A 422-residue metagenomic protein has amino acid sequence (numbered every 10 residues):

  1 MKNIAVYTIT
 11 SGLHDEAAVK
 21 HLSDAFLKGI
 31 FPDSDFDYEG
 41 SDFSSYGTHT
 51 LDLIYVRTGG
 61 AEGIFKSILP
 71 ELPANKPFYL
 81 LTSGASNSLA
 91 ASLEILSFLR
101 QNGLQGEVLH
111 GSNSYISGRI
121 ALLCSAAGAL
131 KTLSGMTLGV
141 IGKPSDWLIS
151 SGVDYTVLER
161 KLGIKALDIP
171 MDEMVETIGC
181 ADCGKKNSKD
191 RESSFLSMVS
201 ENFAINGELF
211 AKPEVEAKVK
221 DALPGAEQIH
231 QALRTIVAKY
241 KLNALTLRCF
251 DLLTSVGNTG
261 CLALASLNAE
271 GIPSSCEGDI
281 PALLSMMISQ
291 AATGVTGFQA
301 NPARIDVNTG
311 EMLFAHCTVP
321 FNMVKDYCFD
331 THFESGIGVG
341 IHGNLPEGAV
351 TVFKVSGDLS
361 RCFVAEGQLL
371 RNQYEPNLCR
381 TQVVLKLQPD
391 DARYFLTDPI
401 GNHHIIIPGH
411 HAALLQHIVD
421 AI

Functional and structural regions predicted by a protein language model:
M1-G40: N-terminal basic/disordered segments at the start of proteins
Y7-A17, Y55-G59, S83-G84, I141-S145 (+2 more regions): Structural motif
E16-S23, F65, S88, S92 (+8 more regions): Generic structural signal for well-ordered, non-membrane alpha-helical segments in soluble metabolic enzymes
G29-F36, S41-S134, K143-W147, S151-D154 (+1 more regions): Cofactor- and metal-binding active-site motifs of prokaryotic enzymes that mediate redox/radical or nucleophilic
I30, D35-L51, Y55-R57, A204-H230 (+1 more regions): Metal-dependent C-N hydrolase catalytic cores
S97-T293: Conserved, well-structured core segments that form the ligand-binding/active-site neighborhood of functional domains
G271-N377: C-terminal catalytic subdomain
G340-I422: Extended hydrophobic packing segments that form well-structured cores
